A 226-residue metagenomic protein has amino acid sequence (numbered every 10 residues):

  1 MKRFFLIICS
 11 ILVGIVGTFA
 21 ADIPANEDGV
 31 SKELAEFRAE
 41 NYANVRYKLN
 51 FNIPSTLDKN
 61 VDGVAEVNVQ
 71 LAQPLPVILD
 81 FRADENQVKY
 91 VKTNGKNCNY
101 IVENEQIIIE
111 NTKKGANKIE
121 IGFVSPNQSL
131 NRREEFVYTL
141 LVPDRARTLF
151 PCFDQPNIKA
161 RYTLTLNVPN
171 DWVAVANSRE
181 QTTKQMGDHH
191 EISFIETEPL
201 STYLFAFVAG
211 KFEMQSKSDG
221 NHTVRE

Functional and structural regions predicted by a protein language model:
M1-F4: Positively charged n-region of N-terminal signal peptides that target proteins for export
I7-V16: Bacterial N-terminal signal peptides
F19-D62, R133, P156: N-terminal, polar/Ser/Thr-rich
K32-A39, N104, G122-L166, G210-S218: Glycine/proline-rich low-complexity spacer/linker segments in large multi-domain proteins
N50-N52, V67, N97-C98, I107-N111 (+2 more regions): Beta-strand-rich interaction surfaces with strong enrichment in secreted/lumenal proteins
G63, Q155-E226: Hydrophobic helix-coil surface modules that form long, contiguous segments used for peptide/substrate interaction
V64-E85, C152-D154, A160-P169: Surface-exposed beta-strand/loop patches in extracellular or lumenal glycoproteins
P76, R82-V137, G187-D188, I192-S193: A surface-exposed beta-strand-loop module
